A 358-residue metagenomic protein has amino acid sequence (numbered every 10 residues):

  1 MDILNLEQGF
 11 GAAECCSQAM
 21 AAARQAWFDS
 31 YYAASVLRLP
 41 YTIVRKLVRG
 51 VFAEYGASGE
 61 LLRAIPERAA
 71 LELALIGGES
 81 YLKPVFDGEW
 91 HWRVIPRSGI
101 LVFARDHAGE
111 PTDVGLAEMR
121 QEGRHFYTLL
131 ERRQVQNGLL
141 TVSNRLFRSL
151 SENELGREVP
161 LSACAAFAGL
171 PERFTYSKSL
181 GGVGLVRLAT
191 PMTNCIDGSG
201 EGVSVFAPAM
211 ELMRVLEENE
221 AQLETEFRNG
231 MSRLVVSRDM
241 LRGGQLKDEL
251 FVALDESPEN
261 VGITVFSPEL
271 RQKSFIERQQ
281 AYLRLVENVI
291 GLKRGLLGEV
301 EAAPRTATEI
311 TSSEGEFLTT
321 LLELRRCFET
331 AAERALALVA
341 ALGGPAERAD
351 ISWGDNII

Functional and structural regions predicted by a protein language model:
M1-L101, H107-G109: Extended, helix-rich architectural segments
Y81-C195: Extended, regular secondary-structure scaffolds
C164-S312, S352-I358: Extended, charged amphipathic alpha-helical segments
Q280-R284, R326-E329, E333: Non-catalytic, well-ordered alpha-helical scaffold segments
E314-C327: Glycine-rich and small/hydrophobic secondary-structure elements
T330, G343-I358: Extended amphipathic alpha-helical segments with heptad-repeat/coiled-coil character used for oligomerization, fusion
E333-V339: A preference for well-ordered globular domain cores that mediate specific macromolecular interactions or catalysis
